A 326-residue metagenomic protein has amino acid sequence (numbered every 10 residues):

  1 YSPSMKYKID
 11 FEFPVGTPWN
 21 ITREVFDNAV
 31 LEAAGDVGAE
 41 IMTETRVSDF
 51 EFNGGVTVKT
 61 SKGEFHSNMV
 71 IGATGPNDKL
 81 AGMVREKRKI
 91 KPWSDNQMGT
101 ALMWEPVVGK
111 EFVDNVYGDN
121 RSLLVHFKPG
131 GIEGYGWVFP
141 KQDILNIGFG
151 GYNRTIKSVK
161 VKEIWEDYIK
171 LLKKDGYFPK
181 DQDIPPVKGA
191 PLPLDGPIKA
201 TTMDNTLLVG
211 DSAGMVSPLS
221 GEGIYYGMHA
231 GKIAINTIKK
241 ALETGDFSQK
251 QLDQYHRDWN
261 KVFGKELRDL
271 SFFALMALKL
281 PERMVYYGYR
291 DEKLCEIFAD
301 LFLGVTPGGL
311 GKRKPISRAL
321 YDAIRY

Functional and structural regions predicted by a protein language model:
Y1-A29: A conserved beta-strand/loop capping segment in the N-terminal third of enzymes that catalyze redox or closely related
Y7-D10, I147, M215-P218: Short small-residue beta-strand/loop micro-motif enriched in glycine and branched aliphatics
D27, G72-G75, D211: Acidic active-site catalytic centers that drive phospho-/nucleotidyl reactions and related ester hydrolyses
E32-Y177: Predominantly flavin-linked oxidoreductase catalytic cores and closely associated redox partners
D49, I132, N153-T237, L242-E243: FAD/FMN-dependent oxidoreductases across multiple families
K239-Y326: C-terminal helical "tail/cap" subdomain of flavin- and related membrane-associated enzymes
